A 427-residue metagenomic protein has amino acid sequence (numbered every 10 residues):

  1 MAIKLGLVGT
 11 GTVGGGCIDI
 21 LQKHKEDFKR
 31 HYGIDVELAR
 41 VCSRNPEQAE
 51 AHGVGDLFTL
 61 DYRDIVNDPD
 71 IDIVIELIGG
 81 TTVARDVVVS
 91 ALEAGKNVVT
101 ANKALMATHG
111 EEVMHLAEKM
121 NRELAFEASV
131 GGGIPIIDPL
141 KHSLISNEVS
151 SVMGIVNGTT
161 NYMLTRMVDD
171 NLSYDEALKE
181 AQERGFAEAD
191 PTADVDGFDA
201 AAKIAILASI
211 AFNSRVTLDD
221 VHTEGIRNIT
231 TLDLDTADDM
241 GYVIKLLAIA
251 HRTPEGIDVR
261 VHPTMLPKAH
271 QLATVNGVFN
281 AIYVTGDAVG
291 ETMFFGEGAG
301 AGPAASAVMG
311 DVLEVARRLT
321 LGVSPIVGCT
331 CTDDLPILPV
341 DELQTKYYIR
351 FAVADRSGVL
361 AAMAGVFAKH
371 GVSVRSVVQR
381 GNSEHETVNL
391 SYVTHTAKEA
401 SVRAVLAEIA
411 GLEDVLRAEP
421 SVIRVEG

Functional and structural regions predicted by a protein language model:
M1-A94: N-terminal glycine-/serine-/threonine-rich beta1-alpha1-beta2 phosphate-ribose binding loop of Rossmann-like
A84-A94, K103-K141: Rossmann-fold NAD(P)-binding glycine/threonine-rich loop
V98-V99, V374: A short hydrophobic/small-residue beta-strand
E118-D199, I206: Rossmann-like NAD(P)H-binding beta-loop-alpha module
E176-T274, F279-A281: Substrate-binding/catalytic subdomain of NAD(P)-dependent oxidoreductase enzymes
I226, G290-T292, G296-G302: Glycine-rich phosphate/pyrophosphate-binding beta-alpha loops
H262-D287, A301, A368, S373-E384: Low-complexity, glycine/alanine/valine/leucine- and proline-rich hydrophobic stretches
A307, V312-G427: A conserved regulatory-domain signal marking ACT and ACT-like small-molecule sensing domains and adjacent regulatory
